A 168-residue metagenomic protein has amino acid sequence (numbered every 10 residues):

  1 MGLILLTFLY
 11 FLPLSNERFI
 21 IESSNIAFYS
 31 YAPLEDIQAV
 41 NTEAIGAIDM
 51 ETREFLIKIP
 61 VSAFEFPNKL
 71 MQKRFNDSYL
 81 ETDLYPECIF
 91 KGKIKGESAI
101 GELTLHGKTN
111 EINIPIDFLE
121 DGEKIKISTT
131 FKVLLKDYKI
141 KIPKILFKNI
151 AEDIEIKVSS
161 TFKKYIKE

Functional and structural regions predicted by a protein language model:
M1-R18: Bacterial Sec-dependent N-terminal signal peptides
P13-E168: Low-complexity, acidic/polar, glycine-enriched regions of mature
